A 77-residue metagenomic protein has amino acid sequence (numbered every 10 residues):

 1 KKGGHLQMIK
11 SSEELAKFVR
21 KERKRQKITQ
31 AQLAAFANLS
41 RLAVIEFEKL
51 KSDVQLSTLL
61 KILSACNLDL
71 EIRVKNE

Functional and structural regions predicted by a protein language model:
K1-E14: A detector for short, charged/polar N-terminal pre-domain segments
K17-Q32: Short basic helix-loop element that most often maps to the first helix and adjoining turn of HTH DNA-binding modules
V19, L33-A34, V44-F47: Conserved hydrophobic/aromatic packing and binding residues within compact polymer-binding modules
R25, F36, A65: Residues within the alpha-helical elements of helix-turn-helix
N38-S52: Recognition helix of helix-turn-helix/homeodomain-like DNA-binding domains that insert into the DNA major groove
S57-I72: DNA major-groove recognition helix of helix-turn-helix/homeodomain DNA-binding modules
N76-E77: Short acidic DE-rich linear segments
